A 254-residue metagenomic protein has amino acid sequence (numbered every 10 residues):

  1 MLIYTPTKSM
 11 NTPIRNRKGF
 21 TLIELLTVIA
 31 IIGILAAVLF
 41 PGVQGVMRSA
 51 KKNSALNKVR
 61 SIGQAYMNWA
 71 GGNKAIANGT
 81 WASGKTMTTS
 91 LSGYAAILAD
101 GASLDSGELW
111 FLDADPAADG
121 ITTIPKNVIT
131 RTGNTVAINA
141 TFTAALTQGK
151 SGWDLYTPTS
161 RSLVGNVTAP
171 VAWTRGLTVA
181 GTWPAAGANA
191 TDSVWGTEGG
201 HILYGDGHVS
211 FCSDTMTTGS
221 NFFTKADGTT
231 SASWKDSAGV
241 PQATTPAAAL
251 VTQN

Functional and structural regions predicted by a protein language model:
M1-F20: N-terminal leader/signal peptides at the extreme start of proteins
R17-M47: Glycine-rich phosphate/oxyanion-binding loops and their immediately adjacent helices within cytosolic catalytic domains
A37, G42-S92: Conserved hydrophobic/amphipathic alpha-helical signal-anchor segments
A55, A77-T80, E108-A114, A172 (+2 more regions): A structural signal for short, well-ordered beta-strand segments and their strand-loop junctions that often border
A70-G71, A75-T80, A118-K126, V179-G181 (+2 more regions): Short catalytic/ligand-binding loop motif for oxyanion handling, primarily in non-cytosolic enzymes, centered on
G107-A185: Acidic, glycine-rich loop-and-strand cores that form catalytic or ligand-binding grooves in diverse globular domains
V179-N254: C-terminal accessory segments of extracellular proteins
